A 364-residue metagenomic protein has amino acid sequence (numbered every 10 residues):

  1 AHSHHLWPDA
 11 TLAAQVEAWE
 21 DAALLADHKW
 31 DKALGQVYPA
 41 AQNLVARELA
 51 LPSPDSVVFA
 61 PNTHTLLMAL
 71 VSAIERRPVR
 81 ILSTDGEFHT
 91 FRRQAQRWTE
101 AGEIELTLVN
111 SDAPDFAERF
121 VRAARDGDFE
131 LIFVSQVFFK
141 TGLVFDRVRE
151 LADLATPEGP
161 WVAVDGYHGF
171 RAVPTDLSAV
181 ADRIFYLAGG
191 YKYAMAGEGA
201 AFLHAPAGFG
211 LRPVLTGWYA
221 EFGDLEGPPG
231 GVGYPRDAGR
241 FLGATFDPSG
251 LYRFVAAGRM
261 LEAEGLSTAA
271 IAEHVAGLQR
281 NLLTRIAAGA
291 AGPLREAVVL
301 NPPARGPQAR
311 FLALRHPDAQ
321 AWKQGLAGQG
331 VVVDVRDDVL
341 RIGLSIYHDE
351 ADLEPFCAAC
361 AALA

Functional and structural regions predicted by a protein language model:
A1-A364: Pyridoxal 5′-phosphate
